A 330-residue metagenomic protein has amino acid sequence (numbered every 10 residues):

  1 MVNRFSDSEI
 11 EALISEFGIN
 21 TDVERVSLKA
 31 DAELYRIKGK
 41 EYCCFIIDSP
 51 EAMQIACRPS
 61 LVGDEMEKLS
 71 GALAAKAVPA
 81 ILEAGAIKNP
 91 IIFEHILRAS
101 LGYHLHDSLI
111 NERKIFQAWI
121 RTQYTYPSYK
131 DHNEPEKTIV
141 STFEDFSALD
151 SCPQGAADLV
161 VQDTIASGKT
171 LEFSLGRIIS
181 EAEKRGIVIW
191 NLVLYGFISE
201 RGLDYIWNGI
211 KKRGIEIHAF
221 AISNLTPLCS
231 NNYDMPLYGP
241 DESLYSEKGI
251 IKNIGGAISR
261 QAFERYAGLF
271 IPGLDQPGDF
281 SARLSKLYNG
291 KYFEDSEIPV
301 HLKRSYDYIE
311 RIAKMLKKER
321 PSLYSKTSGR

Functional and structural regions predicted by a protein language model:
M1-R330: PRPP-associated nucleotide enzymes
